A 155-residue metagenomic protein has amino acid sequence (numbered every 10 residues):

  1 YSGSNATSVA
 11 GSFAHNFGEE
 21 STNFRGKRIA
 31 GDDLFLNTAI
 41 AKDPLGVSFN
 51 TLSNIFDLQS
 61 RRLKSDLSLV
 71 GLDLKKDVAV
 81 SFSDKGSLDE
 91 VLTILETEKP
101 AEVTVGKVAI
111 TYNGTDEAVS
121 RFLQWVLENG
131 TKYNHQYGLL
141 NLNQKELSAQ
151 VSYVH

Functional and structural regions predicted by a protein language model:
Y1-H155: Exported/periplasmic ABC-transporter solute-binding proteins
